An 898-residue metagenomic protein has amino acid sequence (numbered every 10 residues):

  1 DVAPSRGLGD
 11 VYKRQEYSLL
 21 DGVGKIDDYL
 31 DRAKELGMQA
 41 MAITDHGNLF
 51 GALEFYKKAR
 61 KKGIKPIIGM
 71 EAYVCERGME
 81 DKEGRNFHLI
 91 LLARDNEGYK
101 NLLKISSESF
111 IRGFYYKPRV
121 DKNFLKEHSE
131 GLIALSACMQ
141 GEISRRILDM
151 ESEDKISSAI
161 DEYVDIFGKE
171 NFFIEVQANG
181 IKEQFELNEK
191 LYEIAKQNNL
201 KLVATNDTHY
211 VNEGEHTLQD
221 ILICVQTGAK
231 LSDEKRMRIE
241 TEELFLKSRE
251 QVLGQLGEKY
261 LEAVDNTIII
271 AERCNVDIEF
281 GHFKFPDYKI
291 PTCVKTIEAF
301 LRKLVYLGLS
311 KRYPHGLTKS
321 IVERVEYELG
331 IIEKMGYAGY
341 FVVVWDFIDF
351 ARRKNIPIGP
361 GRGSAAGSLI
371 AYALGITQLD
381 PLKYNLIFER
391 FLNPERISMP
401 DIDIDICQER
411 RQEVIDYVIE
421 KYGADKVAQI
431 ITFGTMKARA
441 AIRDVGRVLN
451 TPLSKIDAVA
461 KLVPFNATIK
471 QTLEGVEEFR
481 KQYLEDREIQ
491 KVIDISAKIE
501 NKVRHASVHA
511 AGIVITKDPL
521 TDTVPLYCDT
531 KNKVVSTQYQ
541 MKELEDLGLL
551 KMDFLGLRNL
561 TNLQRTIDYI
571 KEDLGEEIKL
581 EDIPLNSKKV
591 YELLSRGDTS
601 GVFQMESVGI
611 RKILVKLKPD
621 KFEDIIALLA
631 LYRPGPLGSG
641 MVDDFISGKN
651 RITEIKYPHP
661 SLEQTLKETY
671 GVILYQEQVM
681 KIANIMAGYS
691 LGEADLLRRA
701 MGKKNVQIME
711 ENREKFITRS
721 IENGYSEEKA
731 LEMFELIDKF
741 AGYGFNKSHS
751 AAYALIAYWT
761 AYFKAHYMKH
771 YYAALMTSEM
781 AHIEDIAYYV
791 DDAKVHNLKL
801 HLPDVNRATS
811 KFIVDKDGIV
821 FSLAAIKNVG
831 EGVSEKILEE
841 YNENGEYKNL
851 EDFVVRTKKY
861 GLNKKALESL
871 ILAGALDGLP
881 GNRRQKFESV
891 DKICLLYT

Functional and structural regions predicted by a protein language model:
D1-G9, Y897: Single conserved hydrophobic/aromatic residue that forms the stacking wall/gate of nucleotide- or nucleobase-binding
G9, A42, L202-A204, L550: Residue-level marker for buried hydrophobic side chains located in beta-strands that build the well-ordered beta-sheet
D10, R14-Y17, K25, Y29-A40 (+9 more regions): Conserved active-site carboxylates
K34, R60, K126, G168 (+6 more regions): Anion (oxyanion) recognition and catalysis
A40-I43, A59, Y210, E242 (+2 more regions): Noncatalytic, beta-rich nucleic-acid-contacting surfaces in large DNA/RNA-processing enzymes
T44, I67-E71, L135-A137, I174-Q177 (+2 more regions): A cross-family glycoside hydrolase active-site/sugar-binding cleft signature
N48-F55, Q184-E186: Active-site-adjacent beta->alpha loops and helix N-cap segments on the catalytic face of soluble alpha/beta enzymes
L53-P66: Short acidic, glycine/proline-enriched helix-loop-strand junctions
